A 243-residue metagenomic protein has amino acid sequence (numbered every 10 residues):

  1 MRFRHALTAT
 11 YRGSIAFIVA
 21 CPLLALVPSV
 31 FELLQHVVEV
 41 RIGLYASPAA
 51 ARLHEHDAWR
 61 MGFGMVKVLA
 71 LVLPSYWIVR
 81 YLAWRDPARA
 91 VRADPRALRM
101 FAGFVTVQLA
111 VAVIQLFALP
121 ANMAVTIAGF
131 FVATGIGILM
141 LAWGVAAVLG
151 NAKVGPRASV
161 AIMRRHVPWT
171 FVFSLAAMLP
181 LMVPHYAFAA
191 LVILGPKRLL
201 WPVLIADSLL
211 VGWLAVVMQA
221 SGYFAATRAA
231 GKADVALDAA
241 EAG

Functional and structural regions predicted by a protein language model:
M1-V40, F131-L199: Nonpolar helix-loop interface/hinge motif
A9-I18, A58-M61, W84-T106, A158-I162: Interfacial transmembrane-helix boundary/kink motif in multi-pass membrane proteins
A16-A20, A25, M100-Q115, E241-G243: Amphipathic, soluble alpha/beta structural segments
A25, T106-L109, A121-V125, F188 (+1 more regions): Short acidic/polar alpha-helix capping motifs at helix-coil junctions
L26-V30, A70-I78, A97-L109: Hydrophobic alpha-helical transmembrane segments of multi-pass integral membrane proteins
L33-A50, A90-A124: Long, highly hydrophobic alpha-helical transmembrane signal-anchor segments
H36, V40, A46-L53, V66-A70 (+3 more regions): Juxtamembrane transition segments at transmembrane-helix termini in multipass membrane proteins
R52-A70, N122-G135, D207-V211: Alpha-helical transmembrane segments
